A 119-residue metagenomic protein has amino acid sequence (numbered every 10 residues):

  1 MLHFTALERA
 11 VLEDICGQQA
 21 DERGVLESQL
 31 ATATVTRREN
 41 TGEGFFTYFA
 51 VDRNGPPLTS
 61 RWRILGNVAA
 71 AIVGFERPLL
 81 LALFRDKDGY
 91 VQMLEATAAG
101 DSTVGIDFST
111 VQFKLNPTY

Functional and structural regions predicted by a protein language model:
M1-V68, G105-Y119: N-terminal domain-onset segments
V73-Y119: Short, compact, well-ordered microdomains
